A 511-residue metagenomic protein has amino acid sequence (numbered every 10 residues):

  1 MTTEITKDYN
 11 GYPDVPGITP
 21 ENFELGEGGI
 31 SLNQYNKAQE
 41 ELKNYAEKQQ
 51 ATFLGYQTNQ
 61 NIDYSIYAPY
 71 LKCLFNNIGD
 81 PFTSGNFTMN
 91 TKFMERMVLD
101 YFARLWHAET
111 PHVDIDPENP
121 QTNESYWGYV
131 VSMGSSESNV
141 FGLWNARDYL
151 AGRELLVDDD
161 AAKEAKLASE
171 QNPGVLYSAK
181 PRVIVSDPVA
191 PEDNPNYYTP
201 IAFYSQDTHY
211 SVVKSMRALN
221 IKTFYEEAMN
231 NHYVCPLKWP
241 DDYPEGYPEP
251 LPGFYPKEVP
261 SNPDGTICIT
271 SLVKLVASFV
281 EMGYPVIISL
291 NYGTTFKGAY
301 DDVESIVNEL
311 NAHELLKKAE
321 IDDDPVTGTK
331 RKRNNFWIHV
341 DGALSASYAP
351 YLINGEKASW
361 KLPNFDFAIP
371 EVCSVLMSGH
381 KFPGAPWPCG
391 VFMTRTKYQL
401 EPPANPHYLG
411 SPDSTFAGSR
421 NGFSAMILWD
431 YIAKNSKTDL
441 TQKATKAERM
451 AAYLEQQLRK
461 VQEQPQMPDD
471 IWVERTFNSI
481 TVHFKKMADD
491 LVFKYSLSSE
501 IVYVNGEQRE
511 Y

Functional and structural regions predicted by a protein language model:
M1-Y126, E137, L497, E507-Y511: N-terminal entrance/gating region of PLP-dependent enzymes' catalytic architecture
E27-I30, Q34, I62, I66 (+12 more regions): Catalytic cores of large soluble enzymes that bind and process phosphate-bearing ligands
I78-N86, H112-I115, Q121-V131, N194-P200 (+6 more regions): Glycine- and acidic
A103-R104, W144-D148, W429-K434: Short glycine/serine- and small hydrophobic-enriched flexible loop segments
R104-T122, G152-D158, L458-W472: Surface-exposed helix-capping loop/turn segments at secondary-structure junctions
P120-Q121, V130, G134-F141, N145-E401: Conserved PLP-enzyme active-site core in the AAT-like
K361-R475: Active-site C-terminal subdomain of aminotransferase-like
Q464-Q508: Conserved PLP-binding catalytic core of the aspartate aminotransferase-like
